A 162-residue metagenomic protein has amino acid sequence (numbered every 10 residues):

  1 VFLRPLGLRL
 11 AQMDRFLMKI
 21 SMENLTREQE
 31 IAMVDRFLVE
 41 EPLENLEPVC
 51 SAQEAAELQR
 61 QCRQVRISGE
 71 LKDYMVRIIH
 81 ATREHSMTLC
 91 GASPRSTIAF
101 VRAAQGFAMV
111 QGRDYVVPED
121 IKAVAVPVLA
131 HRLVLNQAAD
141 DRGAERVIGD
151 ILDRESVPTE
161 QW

Functional and structural regions predicted by a protein language model:
V1-C50, A55-V65, Q105-V110: Canonical AAA+ ATPase core
G7, S21, R27-E28, A32-D35 (+4 more regions): Non-catalytic accessory segments flanking P-loop/AAA+ NTPase cores
N45-F100: Conserved AAA+ ATPase small/helical "lid" subdomain
E84-W162: C-terminal engagement/docking regions of AAA+ P-loop ATPases
